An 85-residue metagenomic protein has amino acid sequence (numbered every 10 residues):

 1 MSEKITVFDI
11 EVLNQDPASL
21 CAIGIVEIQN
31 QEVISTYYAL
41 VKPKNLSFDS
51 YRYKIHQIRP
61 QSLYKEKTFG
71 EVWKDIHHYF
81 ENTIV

Functional and structural regions predicted by a protein language model:
S2-V85: Conserved non-catalytic scaffold segment of RNase H-like nuclease domains
